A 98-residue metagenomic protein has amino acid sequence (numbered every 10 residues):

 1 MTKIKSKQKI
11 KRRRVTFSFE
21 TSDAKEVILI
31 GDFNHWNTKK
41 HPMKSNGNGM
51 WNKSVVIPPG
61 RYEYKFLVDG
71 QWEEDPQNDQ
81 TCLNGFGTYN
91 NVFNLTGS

Functional and structural regions predicted by a protein language model:
M1-K3: A general sequence property marking short-to-moderate contiguous segments in secreted/outer-membrane adhesion
K9-P59, Q71-S98: Aromatic-rich carbohydrate-binding modules that target alpha-glucans
Y62-Y64: A short tyrosine-centered beta-strand micro-motif
